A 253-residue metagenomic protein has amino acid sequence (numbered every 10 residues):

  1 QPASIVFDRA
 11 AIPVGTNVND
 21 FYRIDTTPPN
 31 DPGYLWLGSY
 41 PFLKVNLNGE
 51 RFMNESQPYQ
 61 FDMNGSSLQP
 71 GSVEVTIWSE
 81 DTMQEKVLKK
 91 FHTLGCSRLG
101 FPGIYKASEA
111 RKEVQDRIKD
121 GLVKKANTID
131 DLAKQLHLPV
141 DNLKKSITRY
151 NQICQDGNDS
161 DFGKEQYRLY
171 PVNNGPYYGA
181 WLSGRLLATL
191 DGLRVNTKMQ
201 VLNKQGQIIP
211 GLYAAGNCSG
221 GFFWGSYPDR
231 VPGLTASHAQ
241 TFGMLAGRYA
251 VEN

Functional and structural regions predicted by a protein language model:
Q1-S146, C154-N253: Residues forming the flavin
